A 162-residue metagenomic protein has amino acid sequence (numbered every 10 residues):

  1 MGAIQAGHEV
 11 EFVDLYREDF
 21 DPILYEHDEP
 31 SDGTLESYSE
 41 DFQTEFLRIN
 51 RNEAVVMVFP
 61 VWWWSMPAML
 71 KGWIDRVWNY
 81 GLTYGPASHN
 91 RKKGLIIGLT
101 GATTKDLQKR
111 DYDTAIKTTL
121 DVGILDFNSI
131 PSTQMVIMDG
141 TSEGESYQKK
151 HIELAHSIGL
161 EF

Functional and structural regions predicted by a protein language model:
M1-T83, G140-F162: N-terminal beta1-alpha1-beta2 submodule of the flavodoxin-like/Rossmannoid cofactor-binding fold
E9-E11, K93-G94, P131-S132: Residues at the starts of beta-strands that form the adenosine-phosphate
R17, G101-T103: Short, glycine/serine-rich, charged loops/turns that create anion-binding and catalytic segments at active sites
F59, G98-T100: Short beta-strand/turn micro-motifs composed of small residues that flank or help shape donor/cofactor-binding pockets
M66, T103-D106: Short, solvent-exposed loop/turn segments at secondary-structure junctions
N79-T83, T100, I130: Alpha-helix capping at helix-to-loop junctions
P86-K92: Short, conserved loop/helix-junction motifs that constitute active-site signature segments in enzyme catalytic cores
D106-F162: Glycine-rich phosphate/pyrophosphate-binding loop and the adjoining helix
